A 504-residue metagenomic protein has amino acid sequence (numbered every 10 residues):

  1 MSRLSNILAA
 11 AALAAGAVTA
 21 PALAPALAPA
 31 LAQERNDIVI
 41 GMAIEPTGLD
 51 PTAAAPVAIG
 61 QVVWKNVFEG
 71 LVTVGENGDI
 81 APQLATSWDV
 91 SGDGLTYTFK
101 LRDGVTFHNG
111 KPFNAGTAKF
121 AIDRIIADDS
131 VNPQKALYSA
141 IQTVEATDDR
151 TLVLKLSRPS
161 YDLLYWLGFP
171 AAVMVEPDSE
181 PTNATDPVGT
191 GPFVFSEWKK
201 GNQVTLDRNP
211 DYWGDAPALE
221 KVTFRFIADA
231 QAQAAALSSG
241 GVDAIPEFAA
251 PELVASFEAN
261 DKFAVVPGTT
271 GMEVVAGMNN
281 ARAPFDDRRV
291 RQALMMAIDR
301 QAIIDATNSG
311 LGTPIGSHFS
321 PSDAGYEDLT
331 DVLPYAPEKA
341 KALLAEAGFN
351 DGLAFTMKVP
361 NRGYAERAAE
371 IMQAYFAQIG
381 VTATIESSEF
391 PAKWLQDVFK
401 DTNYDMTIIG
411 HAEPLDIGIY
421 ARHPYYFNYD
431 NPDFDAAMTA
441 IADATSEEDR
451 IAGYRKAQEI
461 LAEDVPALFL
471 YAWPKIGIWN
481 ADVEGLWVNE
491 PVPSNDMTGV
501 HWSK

Functional and structural regions predicted by a protein language model:
Q33, K100, Q134-E176: Surface-exposed binding/hinge segments that line and control ligand-binding clefts or catalytic entry sites
V39, N114-D123, D149-V153, G191-P192 (+7 more regions): Alpha-helical secondary-structure segments
G41-G92, D123, V188-T190: N-terminal lobe/hinge region of extracytoplasmic solute-binding protein
D79, S160, Y165-P217, K221 (+2 more regions): Gly/Pro-rich hinge or "lid" segments in bacterial periplasmic/extracellular proteins
P181, P210-A255, Q373, T382: Ligand-site clamp/hinge motif
M296, S309, T313-E346, Y364-R367: Structural transition elements
T382-K393, G418-D482: Extracytoplasmic/peripheral linker and loop segments enriched in polar/acidic and small residues with frequent Thr/Pro
G477-K504: Long beta-strand-rich cores associated with HINT superfamily self-processing modules
